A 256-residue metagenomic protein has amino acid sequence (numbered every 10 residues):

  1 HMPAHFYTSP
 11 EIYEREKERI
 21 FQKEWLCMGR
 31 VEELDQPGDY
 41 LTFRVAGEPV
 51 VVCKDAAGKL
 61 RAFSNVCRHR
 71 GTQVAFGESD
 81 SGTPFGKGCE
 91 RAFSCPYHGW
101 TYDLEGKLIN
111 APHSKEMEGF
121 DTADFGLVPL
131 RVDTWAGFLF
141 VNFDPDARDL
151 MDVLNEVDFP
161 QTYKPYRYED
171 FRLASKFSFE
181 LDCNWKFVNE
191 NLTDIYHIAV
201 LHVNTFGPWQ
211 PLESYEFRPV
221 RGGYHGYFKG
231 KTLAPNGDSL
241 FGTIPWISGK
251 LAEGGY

Functional and structural regions predicted by a protein language model:
M2-A46, V50: Non-catalytic accessory segments flanking enzyme active sites
S9-Y13, F125, L181, W185: A structural signal for well-ordered alpha-helical scaffolds and beta->alpha junctions
E16-C27, K107-E116, P245-I247, A252: Short, basic/low-complexity N-terminal boundary segments at the transition from targeting/disordered tails
F21-W25, T72, H197: Generic structural signal for secondary-structure transition and capping sites
E33-P145, M151-E156: Rieske [2Fe-2S] iron-sulfur-binding domain
D133, F138-Y256: C-terminal catalytic domain of Rieske-type non-heme iron oxygenases
